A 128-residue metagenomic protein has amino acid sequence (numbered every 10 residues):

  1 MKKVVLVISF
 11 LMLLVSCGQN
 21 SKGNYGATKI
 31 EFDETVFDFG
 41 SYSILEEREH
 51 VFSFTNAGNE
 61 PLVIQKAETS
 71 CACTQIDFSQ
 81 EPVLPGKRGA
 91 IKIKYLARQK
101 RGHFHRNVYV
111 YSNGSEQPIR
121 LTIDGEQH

Functional and structural regions predicted by a protein language model:
K2-I8: Sec-dependent signal peptide recognition, specifically the positively charged N-region followed immediately by
L14-S16: C-terminal motif of bacterial Sec signal peptides marking the signal peptidase cleavage site
Q19-A57, Q127-H128: Beta-sheet-dominated interaction scaffolds and their linkers
L45-V51, R98-N107: Short, solvent-exposed loop/turn segments enriched in Ser/Thr/Gly
H50-N56, I93, N107-Y111, I123: Buried hydrophobic-core signal for structured, non-transmembrane domains
A57-E60, Q99, G114: Short, acidic/polar linear motifs in exposed loop/turn regions
N59-K87: Surface-exposed binding patches on compact interaction domains or structured appendages
R101-H128: Terminal connector regions
